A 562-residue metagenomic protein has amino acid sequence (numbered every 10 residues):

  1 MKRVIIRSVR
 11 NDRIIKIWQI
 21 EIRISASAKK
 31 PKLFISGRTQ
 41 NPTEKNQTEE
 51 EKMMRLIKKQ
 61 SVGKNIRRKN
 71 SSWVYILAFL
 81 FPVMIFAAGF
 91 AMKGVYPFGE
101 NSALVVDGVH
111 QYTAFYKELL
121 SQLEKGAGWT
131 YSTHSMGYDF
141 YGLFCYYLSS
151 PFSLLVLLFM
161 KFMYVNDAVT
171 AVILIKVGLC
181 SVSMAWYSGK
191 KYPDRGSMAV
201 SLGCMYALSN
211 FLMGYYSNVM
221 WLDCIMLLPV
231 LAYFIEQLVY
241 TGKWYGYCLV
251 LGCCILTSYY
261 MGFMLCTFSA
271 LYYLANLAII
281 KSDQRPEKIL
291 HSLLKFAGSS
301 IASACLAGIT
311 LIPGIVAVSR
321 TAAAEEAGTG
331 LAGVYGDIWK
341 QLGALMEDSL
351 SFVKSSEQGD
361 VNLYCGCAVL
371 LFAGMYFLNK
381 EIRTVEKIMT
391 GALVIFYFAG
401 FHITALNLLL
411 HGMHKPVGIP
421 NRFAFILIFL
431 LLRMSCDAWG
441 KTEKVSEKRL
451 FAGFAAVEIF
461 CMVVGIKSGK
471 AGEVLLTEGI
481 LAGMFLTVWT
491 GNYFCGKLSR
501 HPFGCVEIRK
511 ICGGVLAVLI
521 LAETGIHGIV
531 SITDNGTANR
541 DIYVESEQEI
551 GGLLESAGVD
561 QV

Functional and structural regions predicted by a protein language model:
I35, Q47-V95, H291, K295 (+2 more regions): Start-transfer (signal-anchor) and selected internal transmembrane alpha helices of multi-pass inner/ER membrane
L77-P82, E287-I315, A324-G330, K387-F396: Hydrophobic alpha-helical membrane-interfacial segments at the cytosolic entry of transmembrane helices
M84-M184, C204-M226, M264, V318-A323 (+3 more regions): Membrane-interface coil-to-helix junctions
L148-P151, G336-N379, G418-L431, L475-T487: Alpha-helical transmembrane segments at the extracellular/periplasmic loop-to-helix junctions of multi-pass membrane
L174-K191, G196-I280, S292-I315, R320 (+3 more regions): Membrane-embedded helix bundles of polyisoprenyl
C180-S188, L227-V239, T267-A275, L370-F377 (+2 more regions): Transmembrane alpha-helical segments
G242, M261, I388-A399, I403-A405 (+1 more regions): Contiguous transmembrane helix-bundle modules in multi-pass membrane proteins
S282-S292, M375-A405: Membrane-interface helix-loop-helix junctions at transmembrane boundaries of multi-pass membrane enzymes, predominantly
